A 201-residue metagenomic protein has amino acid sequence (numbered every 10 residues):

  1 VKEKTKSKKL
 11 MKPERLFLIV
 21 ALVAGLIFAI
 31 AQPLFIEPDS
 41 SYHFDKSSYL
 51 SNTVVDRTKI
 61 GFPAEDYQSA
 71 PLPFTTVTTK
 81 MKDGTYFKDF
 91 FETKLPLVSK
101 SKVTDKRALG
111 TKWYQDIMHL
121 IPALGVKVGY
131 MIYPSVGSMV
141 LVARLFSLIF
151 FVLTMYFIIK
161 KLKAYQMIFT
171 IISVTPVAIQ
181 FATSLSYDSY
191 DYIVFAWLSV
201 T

Functional and structural regions predicted by a protein language model:
V1-I27, F35: Start-transfer (signal-anchor) and selected internal transmembrane alpha helices of multi-pass inner/ER membrane
L16-V23, I27, V142, F146-L153 (+1 more regions): Lipid-exposed faces of alpha-helical membrane segments in multi-pass integral membrane proteins
Q32-Y49: Alpha-helical transmembrane signal-anchor/signal-peptide segments
N52-L141: Interfacial juxtamembrane loops and adjacent helix segments that form the catalytic/substrate-binding surfaces
P134-G137, Y156-P176, I193: Transmembrane-helix signature of polytopic, membrane-embedded enzymes that assemble or transfer cell-envelope glycans
F151, D191-S199: Hydrophobic core segments of transmembrane alpha-helices in multi-pass, intramembrane catalytic enzymes
L162-A164, L198-T201: Membrane-interface transmembrane helices that cradle and orient dolichyl/undecaprenyl
S184-D191: Short acidic/glycine- and proline-prone juxtamembrane loop motifs at membrane-interface regions of multi-pass membrane
